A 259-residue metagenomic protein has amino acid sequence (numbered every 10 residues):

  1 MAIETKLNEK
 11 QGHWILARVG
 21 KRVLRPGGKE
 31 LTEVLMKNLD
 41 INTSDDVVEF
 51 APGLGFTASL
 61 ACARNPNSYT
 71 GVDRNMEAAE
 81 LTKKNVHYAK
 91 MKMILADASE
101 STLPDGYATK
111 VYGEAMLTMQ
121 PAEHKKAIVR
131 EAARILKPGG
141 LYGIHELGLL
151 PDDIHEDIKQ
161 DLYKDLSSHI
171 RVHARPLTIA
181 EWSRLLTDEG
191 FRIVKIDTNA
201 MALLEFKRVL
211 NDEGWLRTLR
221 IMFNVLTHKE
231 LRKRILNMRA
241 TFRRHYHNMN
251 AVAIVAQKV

Functional and structural regions predicted by a protein language model:
R25-T43: Conserved alpha-helix/loop element of class I SAM-dependent methyltransferases that forms part of the SAM/SAH-binding
S44-G53: Conserved class I S-adenosyl-L-methionine
G53-E100: Class I SAM-dependent methyltransferase SAM/SAH-binding core
S99-V111: A short acidic, Gly/Pro-enriched loop at the edge of an enzyme's catalytic core that lines a small-molecule cofactor
K126-L141: A short glycine-rich, Lys/Arg-flanked "PGG" loop and its adjoining helix->strand segment in the class I
G143-D165: Conserved class I S-adenosyl-L-methionine
A174-E189: Short alpha-helix
K195-V259: Conserved Class I S-adenosyl-L-methionine
